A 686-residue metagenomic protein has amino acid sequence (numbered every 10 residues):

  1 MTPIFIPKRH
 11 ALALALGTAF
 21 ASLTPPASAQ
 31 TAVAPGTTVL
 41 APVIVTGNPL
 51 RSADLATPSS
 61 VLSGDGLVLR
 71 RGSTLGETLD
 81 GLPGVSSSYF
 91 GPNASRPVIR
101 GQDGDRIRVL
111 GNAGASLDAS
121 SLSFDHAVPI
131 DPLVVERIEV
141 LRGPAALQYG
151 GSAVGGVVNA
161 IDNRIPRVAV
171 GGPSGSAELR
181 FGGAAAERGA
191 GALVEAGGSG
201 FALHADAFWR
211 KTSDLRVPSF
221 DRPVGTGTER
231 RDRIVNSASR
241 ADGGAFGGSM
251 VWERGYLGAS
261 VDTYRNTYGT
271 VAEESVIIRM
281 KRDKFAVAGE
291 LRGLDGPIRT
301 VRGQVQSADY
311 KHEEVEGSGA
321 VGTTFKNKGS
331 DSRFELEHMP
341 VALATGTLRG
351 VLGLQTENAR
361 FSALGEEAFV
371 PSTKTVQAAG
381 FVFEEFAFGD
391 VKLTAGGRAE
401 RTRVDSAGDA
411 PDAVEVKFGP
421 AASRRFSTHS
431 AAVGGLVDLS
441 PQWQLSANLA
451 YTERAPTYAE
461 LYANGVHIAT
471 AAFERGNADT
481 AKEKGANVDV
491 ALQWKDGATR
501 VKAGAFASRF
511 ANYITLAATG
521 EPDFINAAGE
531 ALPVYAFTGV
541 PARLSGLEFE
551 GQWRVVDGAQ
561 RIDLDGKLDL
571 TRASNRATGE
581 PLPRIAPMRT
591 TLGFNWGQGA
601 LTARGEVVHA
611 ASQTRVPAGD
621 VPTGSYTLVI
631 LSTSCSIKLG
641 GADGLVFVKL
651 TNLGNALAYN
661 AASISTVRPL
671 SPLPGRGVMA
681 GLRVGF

Functional and structural regions predicted by a protein language model:
V39-R70, R96, G104, G114: N-terminal periplasmic "start-of-domain" segments of outer-membrane beta-barrel proteins
G66, L75-T78, S95-V98, I107-L110 (+4 more regions): N-terminal periplasmic accessory domains that precede and gate Gram-negative outer-membrane beta-barrel machines
A115-R142: Short acidic/polar hinge/loop motifs at secondary-structure boundaries that mediate gating or recognition
G172-E178, G182-A185, G189-M280: Periplasmic-side early beta-strands and strand-to-turn transitions of outer-membrane beta-barrels
N236-S237, N327-L336, A379, R475-A481 (+3 more regions): Outer membrane beta-barrel strand-and-loop segments of large Gram-negative receptors, especially TonB-dependent
S237-A241, R254-V301, Q306-D331, E366-A368 (+2 more regions): Flexible loop and strand-edge segments within Gram-negative outer membrane beta-barrel domains
G350, R500-V501, F506-F510, A527-R615: Gram-negative outer-membrane beta-barrel transporters
R454, R509-N512, L516, C635-F686: C-terminal beta-signal and adjacent terminal beta-strands/loops of Gram-negative outer-membrane beta-barrel proteins
